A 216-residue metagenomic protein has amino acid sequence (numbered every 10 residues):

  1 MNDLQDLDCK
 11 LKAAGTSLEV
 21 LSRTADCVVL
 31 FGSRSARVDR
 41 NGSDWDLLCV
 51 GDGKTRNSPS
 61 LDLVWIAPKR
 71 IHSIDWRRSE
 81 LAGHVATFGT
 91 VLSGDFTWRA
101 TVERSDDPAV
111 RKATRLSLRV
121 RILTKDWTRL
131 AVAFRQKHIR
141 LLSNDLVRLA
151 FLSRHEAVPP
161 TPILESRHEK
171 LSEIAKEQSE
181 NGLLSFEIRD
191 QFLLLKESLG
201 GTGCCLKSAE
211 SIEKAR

Functional and structural regions predicted by a protein language model:
M1-C9, N57-L141, D145: Conserved NTP/Mg2+-binding pocket subregion across the NTase superfamily
M1-V29, I174, L184-Q191, S198-C205: Helical scaffold of the NTase/Pol beta-like nucleotidyltransferase catalytic core
K10-L11, L18-L21, R78, L146 (+2 more regions): Generic signature of intrinsically disordered, low-complexity, basic-rich segments and short cationic peptides
G15-T55: Active-site nucleotide-donor binding segment shared across nucleotidyl transfer reactions
T24, G51, G89, A150-S153: Generic structural signal for hydrophobic core residues of well-folded globular domains
N41-G42, W76-R78, I163-E165: Short aromatic-enriched loop/helix-cap "lid" or pocket-rim segments at secondary-structure transitions that line
W45, A100-V102, V158: Alpha-helix termini
D107-R216: Conserved nucleotidyltransferase catalytic core and NTase-mimicking acidic/glycine-rich helix/loop elements in nucleic
